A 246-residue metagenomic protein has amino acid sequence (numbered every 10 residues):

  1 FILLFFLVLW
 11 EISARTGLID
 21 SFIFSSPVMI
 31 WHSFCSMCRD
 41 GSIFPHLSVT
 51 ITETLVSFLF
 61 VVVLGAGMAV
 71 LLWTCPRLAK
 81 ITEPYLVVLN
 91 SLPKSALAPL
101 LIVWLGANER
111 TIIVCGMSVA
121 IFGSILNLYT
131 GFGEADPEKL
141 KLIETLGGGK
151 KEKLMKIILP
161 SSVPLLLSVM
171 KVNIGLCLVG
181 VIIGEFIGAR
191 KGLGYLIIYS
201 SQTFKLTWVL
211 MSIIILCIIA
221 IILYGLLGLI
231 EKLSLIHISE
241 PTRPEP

Functional and structural regions predicted by a protein language model:
F1-A14: N-terminal signal-anchor/first transmembrane alpha helix
T16-L59: Periplasmic/extracellular loop-to-transmembrane helix junction in inner-membrane transport proteins
V56-L86: Transmembrane-helix boundary motif in ABC transporter permease subunits
V87-G123, T130-G131: Generic hydrophobic transmembrane alpha-helix motif, especially the helices
L92, F132-E138, L142-S162, Q202: Short helix-to-coil transition segments within interhelical loops that connect adjacent transmembrane helices
V114, S118, K151-G184: Transmembrane alpha-helices
G194-E231: Hydrophobic alpha-helical transmembrane segments of polytopic membrane proteins
I236-P246: Single conserved hydrophobic/aromatic residue that forms the stacking wall/gate of nucleotide- or nucleobase-binding
